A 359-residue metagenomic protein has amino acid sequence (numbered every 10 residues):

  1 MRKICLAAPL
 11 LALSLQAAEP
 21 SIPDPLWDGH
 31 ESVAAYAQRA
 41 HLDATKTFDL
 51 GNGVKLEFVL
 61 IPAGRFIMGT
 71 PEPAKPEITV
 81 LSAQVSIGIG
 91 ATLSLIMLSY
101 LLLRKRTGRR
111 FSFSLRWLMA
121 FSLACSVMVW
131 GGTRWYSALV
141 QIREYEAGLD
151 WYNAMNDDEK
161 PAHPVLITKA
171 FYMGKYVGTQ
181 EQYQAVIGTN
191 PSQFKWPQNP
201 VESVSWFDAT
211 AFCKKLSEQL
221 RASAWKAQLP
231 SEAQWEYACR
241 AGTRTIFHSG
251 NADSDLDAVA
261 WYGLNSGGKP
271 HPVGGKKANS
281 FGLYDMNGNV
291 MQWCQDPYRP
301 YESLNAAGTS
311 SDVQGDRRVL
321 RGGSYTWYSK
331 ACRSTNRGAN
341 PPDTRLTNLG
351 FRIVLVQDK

Functional and structural regions predicted by a protein language model:
A8-A17, S126-M128: Hydrophobic h-region of N-terminal signal peptides that target proteins for export in Gram-negative bacteria
A18-G51: N-terminal pre-domain segments of enzymes
E19, L149-L166, T243-R244, S266-K269 (+1 more regions): Surface-exposed recognition segments
F48-I78, S137-S192, V204-F207, N287-G288 (+2 more regions): A short glycine-rich, aromatic-capped structural motif
F66, Q180, W196-D257, W293 (+1 more regions): Short, well-ordered surface patches within globular domains
I78-I89: Juxtamembrane/start-of-transmembrane alpha-helix segments at the extracytoplasmic/lumenal side of membrane anchors
A91-R106: Alpha-helical transmembrane segments
F111, L115-R134: Internal/C-terminal transmembrane anchor helices
